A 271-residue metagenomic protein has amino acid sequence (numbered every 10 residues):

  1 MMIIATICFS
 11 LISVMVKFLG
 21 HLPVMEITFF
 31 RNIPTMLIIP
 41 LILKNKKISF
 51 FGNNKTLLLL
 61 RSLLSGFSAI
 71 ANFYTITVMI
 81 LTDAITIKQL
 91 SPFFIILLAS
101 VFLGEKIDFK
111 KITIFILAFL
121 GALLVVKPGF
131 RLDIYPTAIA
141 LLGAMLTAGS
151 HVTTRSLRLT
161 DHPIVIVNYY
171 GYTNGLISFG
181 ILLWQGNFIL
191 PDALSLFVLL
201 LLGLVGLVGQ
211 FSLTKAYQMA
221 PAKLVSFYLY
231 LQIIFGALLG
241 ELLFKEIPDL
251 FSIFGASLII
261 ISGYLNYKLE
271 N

Functional and structural regions predicted by a protein language model:
M1-E26, L132-S156: Glycine-/small-residue-enriched transmembrane alpha-helix faces in small-molecule transporters and effluxers
M1-I7, M36-L60, F109, L159-D161 (+3 more regions): Membrane-interface interhelical linkers
T6-S10, P40, S62, G66-I70 (+8 more regions): Hydrophobic/small/kink-forming positions within alpha-helical transmembrane segments of polytopic membrane proteins
L11, K47-T82, K88, L204-A220: Specific transmembrane alpha-helical segments of multi-pass solute transporters/efflux pumps, especially DMT/EamA
L22-T35, Y74-S91, D133-L146, D192-G206 (+1 more regions): Structural signature of hydrophobic alpha-helical transmembrane segments
F30, A84-L90, L157, D161-T173 (+2 more regions): Helix-helix packing/entry segments at the starts of transmembrane helices
Y74, S91-T113, I234-I253: C-terminal transmembrane-helix exit sites in multi-pass transporters
K110-V126, F251-E270: Hydrophobic transmembrane alpha-helices of multi-pass small-molecule transport proteins
